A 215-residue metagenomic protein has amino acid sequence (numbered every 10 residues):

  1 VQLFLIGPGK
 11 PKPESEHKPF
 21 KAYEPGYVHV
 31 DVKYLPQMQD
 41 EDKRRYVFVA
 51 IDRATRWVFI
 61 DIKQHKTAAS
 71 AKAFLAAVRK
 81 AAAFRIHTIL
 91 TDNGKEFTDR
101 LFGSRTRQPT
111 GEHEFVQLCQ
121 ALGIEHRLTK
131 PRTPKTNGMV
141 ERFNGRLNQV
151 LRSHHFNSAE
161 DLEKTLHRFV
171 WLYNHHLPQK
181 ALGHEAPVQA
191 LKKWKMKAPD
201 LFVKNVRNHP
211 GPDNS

Functional and structural regions predicted by a protein language model:
V1-I51, W57, A69-A73, A81-I86 (+2 more regions): Mobile-element integrase/transposase regions, centering on the N-terminal DNA-binding/Zn-coordinating module
Q2-L3, N93, K180: The DNA-recognition helices of helix-turn-helix-type DNA-binding domains
K12-K18, P25, L122-I124, G145-S215: C-terminal domain-tail junction helix/linker
H29, I89-L90, L128, A181-G183: A structural signal for short, well-ordered beta-strand segments and their strand-loop junctions that often border
Q37-V47, A54-L172: RNase H-like DDE/DDD metal-dependent nuclease/strand-transfer catalytic core used by mobile genetic elements
